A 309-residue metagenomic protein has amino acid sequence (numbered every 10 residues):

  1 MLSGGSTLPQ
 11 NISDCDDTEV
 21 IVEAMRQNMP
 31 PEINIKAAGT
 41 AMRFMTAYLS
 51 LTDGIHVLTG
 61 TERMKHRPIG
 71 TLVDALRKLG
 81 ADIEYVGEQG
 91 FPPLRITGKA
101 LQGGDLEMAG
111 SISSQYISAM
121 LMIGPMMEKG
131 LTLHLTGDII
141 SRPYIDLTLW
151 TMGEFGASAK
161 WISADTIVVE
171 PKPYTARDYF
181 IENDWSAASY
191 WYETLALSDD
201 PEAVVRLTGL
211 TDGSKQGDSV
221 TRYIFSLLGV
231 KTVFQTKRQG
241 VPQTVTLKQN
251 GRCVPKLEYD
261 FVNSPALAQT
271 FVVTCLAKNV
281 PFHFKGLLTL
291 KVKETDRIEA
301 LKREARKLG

Functional and structural regions predicted by a protein language model:
M1-G309: Short, structured segments at the rim of ligand-binding sites
